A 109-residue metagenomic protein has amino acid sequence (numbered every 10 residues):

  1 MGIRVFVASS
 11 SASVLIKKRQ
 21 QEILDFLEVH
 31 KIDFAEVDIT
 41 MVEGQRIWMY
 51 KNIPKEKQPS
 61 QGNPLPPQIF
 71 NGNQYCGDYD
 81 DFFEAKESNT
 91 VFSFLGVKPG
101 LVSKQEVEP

Functional and structural regions predicted by a protein language model:
M1-V37: Local sequence-structure signature of Cys/Sec-based thiol-disulfide redox active-site neighborhoods
R4, R46-K51: Short secondary-structure transition/capping segments
K17-I23, V42-R46, N63-P66, Y79 (+1 more regions): Generic preference for well-ordered alpha-helical elements
K31-F34, I53, L95: Amphipathic alpha-helical interface segments used for dimerization/assembly
D33-I47, S60: Thiol-based oxidoreductase modules, predominantly thioredoxin-like and allied folds used for disulfide exchange
I53-N71, D78-Y79: Structural micro-motif
G72-Q105: Non-catalytic, surface beta->alpha helical segment in thiol-disulfide oxidoreductase systems
